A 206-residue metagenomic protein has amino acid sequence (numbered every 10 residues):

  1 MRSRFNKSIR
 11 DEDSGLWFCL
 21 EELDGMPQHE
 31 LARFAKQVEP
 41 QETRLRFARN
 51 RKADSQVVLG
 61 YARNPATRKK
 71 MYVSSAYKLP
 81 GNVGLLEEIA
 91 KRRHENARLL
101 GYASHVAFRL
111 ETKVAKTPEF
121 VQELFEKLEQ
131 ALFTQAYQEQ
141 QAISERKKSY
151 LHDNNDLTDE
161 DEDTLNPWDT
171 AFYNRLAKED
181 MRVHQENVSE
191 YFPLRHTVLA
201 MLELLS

Functional and structural regions predicted by a protein language model:
S3-R51, L59-G60, E87, R92 (+1 more regions): Active-site-proximal, well-structured secondary-structure segments within enzyme catalytic domains
V58-S74, T112: Short, charge-rich amphipathic alpha-helices with coiled-coil/heptad character
T67-R68, Y72-N82, L86-I89: Catalytic nucleotidyl-transfer cores of nucleotide-processing enzymes
